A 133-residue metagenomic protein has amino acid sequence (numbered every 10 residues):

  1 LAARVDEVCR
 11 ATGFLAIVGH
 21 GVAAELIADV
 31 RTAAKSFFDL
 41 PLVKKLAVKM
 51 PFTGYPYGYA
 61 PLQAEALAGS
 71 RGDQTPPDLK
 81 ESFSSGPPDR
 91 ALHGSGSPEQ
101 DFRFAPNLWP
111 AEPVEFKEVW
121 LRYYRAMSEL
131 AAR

Functional and structural regions predicted by a protein language model:
L1-R133: Peripheral, non-catalytic segments flanking oxidoreductase cores
